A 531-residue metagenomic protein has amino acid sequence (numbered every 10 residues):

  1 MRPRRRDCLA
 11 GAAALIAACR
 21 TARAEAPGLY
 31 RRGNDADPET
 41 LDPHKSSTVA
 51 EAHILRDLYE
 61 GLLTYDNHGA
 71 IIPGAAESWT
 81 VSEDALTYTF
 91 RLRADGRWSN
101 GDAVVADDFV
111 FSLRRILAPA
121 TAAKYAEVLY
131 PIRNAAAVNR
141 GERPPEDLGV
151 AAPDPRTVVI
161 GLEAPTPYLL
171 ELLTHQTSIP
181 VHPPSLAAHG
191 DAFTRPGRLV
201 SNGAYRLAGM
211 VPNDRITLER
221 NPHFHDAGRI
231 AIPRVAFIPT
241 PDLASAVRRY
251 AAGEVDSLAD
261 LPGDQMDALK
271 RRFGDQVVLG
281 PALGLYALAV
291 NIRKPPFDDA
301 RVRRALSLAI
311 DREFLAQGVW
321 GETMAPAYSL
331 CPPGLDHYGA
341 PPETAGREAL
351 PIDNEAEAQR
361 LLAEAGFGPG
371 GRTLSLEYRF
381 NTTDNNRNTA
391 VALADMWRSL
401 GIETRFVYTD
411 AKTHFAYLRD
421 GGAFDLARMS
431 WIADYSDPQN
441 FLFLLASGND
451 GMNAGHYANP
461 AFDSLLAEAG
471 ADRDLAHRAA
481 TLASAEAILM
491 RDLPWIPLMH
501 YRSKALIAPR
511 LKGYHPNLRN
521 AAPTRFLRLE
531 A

Functional and structural regions predicted by a protein language model:
G33-D84, R114, T121, R198-S201: N-terminal lobe/hinge region of extracytoplasmic solute-binding protein
S78-A126, V159, R249, P296: Aromatic- and charge-enriched surface segment that lines or borders ligand/interaction sites
A135, G141-D147, A151, P155-R156 (+3 more regions): Gly/Pro-rich hinge or "lid" segments in bacterial periplasmic/extracellular proteins
V150-A151, A316, A349-P351, E403-A416 (+3 more regions): Extracytoplasmic/peripheral linker and loop segments enriched in polar/acidic and small residues with frequent Thr/Pro
G190-P196, H223-A268, A394, E403-R405: Ligand-site clamp/hinge motif
P212, E355, A363-A433, L475 (+1 more regions): Ligand/substrate-recognition segments at binding pockets and active sites
P326-E364, T383-N388: Structural transition elements
A505-A531: Long beta-strand-rich cores associated with HINT superfamily self-processing modules
